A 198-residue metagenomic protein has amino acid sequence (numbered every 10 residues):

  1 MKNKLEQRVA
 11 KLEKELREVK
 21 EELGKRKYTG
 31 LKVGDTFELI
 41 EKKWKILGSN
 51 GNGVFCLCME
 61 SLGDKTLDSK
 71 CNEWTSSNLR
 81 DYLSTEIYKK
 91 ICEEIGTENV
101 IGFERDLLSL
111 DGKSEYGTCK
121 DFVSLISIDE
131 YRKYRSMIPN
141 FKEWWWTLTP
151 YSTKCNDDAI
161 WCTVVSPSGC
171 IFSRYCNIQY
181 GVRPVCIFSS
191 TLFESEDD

Functional and structural regions predicted by a protein language model:
M1-A10: Acidic, low-complexity intrinsically disordered segments
A10, E18-D198: Collagenous Gly-X-Y triple-helix signature in extracellular proteins
